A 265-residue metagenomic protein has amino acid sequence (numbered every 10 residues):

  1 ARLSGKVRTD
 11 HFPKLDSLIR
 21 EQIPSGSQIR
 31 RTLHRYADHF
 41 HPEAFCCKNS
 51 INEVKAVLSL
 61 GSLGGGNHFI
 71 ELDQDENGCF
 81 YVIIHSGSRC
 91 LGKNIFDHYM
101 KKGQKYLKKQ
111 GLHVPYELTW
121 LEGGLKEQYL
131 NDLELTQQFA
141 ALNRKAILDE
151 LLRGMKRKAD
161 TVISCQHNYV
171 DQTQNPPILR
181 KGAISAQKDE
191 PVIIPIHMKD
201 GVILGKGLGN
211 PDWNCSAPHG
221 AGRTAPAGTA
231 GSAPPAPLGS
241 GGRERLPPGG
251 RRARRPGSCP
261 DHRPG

Functional and structural regions predicted by a protein language model:
R2-S27, H41-L58, S62-G265: Domain-length cofactor-binding catalytic modules of enzymes
R31-H39: Acidic, glycine-rich loop-and-strand cores that form catalytic or ligand-binding grooves in diverse globular domains
